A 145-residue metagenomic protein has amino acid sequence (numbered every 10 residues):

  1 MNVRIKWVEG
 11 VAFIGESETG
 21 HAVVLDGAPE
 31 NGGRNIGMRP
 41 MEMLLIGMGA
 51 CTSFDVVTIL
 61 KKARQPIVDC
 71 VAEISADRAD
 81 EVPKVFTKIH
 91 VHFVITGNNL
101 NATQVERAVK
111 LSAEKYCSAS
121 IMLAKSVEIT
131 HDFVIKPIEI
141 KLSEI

Functional and structural regions predicted by a protein language model:
M1-I46, V57-I145: Extended beta-strand/beta-hairpin segments
